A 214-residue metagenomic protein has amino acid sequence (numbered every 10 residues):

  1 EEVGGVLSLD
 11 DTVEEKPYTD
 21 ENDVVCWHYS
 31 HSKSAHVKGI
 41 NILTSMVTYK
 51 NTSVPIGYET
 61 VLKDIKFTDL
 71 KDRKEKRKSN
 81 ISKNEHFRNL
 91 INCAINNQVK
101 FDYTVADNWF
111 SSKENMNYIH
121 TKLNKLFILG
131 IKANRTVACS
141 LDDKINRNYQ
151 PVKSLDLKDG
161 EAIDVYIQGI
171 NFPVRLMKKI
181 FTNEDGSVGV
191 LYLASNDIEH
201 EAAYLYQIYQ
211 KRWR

Functional and structural regions predicted by a protein language model:
E1-G57, V61-D64: Active-site-proximal, Lys/Arg-enriched surface segment that forms a nucleic-acid-binding/basic interface patch
E2-V3, K16-D20, Y58-R214: Single, function-defining residue in the core of a domain
